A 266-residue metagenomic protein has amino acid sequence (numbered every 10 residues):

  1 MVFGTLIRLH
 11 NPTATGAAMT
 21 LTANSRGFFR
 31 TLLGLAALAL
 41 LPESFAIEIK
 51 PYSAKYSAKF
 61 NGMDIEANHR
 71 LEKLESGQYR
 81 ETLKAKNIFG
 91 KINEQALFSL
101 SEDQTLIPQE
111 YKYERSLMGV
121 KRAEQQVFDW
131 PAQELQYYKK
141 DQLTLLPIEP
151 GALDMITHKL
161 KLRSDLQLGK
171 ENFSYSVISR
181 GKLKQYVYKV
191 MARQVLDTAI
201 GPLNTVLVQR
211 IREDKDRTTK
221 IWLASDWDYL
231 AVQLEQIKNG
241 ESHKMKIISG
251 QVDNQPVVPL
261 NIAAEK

Functional and structural regions predicted by a protein language model:
F3, F28-F29, F45: Aromatic (phenylalanine/tyrosine) cluster motif
I7-T13, T20-L32: Bacterial N-terminal signal peptides that target proteins for export
L33-L38: Hydrophobic helical h-region of N-terminal Sec-dependent signal peptides in bacterial secretory/periplasmic proteins
L41-P42: N-terminal signal peptide c-region/cleavage motif recognized by signal peptidases
I47-W130, L168-K266: Acidic, serine/threonine-rich low-complexity disordered tracts
V120-D165: Hydrophobic, well-structured mid-protein blocks that either form specific transmembrane helices
